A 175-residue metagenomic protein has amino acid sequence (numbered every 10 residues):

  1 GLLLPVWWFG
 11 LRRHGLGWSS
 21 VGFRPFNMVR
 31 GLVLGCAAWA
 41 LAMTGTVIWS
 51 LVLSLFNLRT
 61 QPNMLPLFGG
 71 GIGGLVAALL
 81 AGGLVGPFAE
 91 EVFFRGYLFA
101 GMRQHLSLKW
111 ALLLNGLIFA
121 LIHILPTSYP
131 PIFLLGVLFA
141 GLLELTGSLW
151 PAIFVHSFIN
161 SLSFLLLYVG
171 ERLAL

Functional and structural regions predicted by a protein language model:
G1-H14: Alpha-helical transmembrane segments in multi-pass membrane proteins
G1-L2, G83-L84, I122: Hydrophobic alpha-helical transmembrane segments of integral membrane proteins, especially lipid-exposed positions
G1-L2, I72, V76, L80 (+2 more regions): Membrane-embedded alpha-helical segments of multi-pass membrane proteins, especially the transmembrane helices
G15-G86, Q104, L173-L175: Juxtamembrane helix-loop-helix connectors linking adjacent transmembrane helices in multi-pass membrane enzymes
W18, R95, F99, G136-A140: Interfacial helix-capping/hinge residues at the ends of transmembrane alpha-helices
P87-R95: Acidic (Asp/Glu-rich) catalytic motifs at the cytosolic membrane interface
R95-L106, F164-G170: Membrane-interfacial alpha-helical segments at the cytosolic side of multi-pass membrane proteins
K109-L175: Functionally important transmembrane alpha-helices
